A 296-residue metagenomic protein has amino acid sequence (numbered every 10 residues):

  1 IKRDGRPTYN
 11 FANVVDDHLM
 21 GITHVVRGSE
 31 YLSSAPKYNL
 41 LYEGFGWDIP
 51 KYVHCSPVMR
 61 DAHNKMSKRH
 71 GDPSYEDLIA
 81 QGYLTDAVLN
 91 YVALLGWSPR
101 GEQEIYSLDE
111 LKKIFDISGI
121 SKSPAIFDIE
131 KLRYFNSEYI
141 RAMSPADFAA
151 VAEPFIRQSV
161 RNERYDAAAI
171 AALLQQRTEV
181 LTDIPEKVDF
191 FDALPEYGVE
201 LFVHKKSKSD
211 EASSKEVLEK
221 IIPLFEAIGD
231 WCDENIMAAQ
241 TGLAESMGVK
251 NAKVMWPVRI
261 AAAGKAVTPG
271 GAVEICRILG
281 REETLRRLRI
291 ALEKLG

Functional and structural regions predicted by a protein language model:
I1-H54, R60-M66, P99: Active-site cores that bind ATP or allylic diphosphates and position pyrophosphate for catalysis
D17, Y38, H63, V88 (+3 more regions): Residue-level signal for inorganic ion chemistry
M20, G96-G101, R141-M143, T182 (+1 more regions): Short helix-capping/linker segments at secondary-structure and domain boundaries
L32-P36, A80-D86, L94-G96, A212 (+1 more regions): Mature, solvent-exposed C-terminal subdomains and processed small-chain segments of exported/organellar
H70, S74-S159: A conserved active-site cap/scaffold subdomain adjacent to cofactor or substrate pockets
Y91-V92, N136, A171-T178, Q240 (+2 more regions): Short alpha-helical scaffolding segments that buttress acidic/His motifs in well-ordered protein cores
P145-M247: Small-residue-rich helix-loop
E234-L295: Charged substrate- and nucleic-acid-binding regions of tRNA-handling and nucleotidyl-transfer enzymes, centered on
